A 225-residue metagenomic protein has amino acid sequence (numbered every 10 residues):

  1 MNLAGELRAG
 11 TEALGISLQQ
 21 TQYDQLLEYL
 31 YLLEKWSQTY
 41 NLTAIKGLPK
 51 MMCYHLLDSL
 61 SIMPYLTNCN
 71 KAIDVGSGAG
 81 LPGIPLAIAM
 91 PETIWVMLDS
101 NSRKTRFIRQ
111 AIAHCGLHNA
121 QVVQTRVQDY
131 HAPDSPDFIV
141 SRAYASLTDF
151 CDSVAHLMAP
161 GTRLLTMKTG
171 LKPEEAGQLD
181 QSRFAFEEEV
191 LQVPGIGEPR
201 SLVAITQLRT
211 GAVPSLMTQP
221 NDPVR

Functional and structural regions predicted by a protein language model:
N2-C69, I73, R103-R106, Q110-A120 (+1 more regions): Class I SAM-dependent transferase core
L33, L86, K168, I205: Residue-level signal for inorganic ion chemistry
L57-S141, C151: Conserved SAM/SAH cofactor-binding pocket of Class I
I94, N119-Q121, R163, F184-E187: Conserved beta-strand segments of alpha/beta enzyme cores
A143-S146: Short glycine-rich anion-binding loops that position phosphate/pyrophosphate groups of nucleotides and phosphorylated
C151-R163: A short glycine-rich, Lys/Arg-flanked "PGG" loop and its adjoining helix->strand segment in the class I
G161-K172: Conserved beta-strand signature within the Rossmann-like core of class I S-adenosyl-L-methionine
G170-R225: Active-site capping/gating segments
